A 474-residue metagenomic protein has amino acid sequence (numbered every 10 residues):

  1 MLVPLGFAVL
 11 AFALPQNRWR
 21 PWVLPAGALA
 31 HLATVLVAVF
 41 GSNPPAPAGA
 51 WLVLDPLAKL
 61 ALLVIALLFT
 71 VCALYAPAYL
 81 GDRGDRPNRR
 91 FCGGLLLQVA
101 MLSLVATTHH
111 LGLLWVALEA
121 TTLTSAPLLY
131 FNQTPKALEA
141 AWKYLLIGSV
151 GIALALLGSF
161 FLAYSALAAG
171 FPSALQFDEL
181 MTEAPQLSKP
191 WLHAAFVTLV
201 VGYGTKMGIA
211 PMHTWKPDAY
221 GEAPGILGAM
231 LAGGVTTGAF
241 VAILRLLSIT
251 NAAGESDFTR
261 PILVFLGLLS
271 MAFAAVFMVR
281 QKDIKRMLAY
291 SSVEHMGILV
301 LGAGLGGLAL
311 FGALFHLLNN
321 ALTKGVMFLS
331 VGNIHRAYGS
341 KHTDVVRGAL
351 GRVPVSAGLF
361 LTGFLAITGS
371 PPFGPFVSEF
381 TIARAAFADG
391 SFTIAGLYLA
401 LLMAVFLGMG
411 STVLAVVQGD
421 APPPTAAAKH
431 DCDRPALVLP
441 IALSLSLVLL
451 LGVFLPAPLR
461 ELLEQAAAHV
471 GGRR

Functional and structural regions predicted by a protein language model:
M1-G94, D178, T182, E464-H469: Transmembrane helix-loop-helix hairpins at membrane boundaries of multipass inner-membrane proteins
M1-V3, P56-L67, L111-T124, L192-T205 (+2 more regions): Structural signature of hydrophobic alpha-helical transmembrane segments
F7-V23, T70-R83, A126-W142, K206-G221 (+2 more regions): C-terminal ends of transmembrane helices
L36-G49, L67-P87, L102-V116, F160-P172 (+1 more regions): Transmembrane alpha-helix boundary signature
N43-A50, L154-H213, F240-I262, I334-V355 (+3 more regions): Juxtamembrane/interfacial segments at transmembrane-helix boundaries in multi-pass membrane proteins
R90-L97, M101-W191, T205, F277-T343: Alpha-helical multi-pass transmembrane bundles of energy-transducing inner-membrane proteins
L128, Y220, L247, L299-L308 (+1 more regions): Interfacial segments of multi-pass membrane proteins
A210, K324-S330, T393-K429: Predominantly late transmembrane helices and immediately cytosolic-facing juxtamembrane segments
